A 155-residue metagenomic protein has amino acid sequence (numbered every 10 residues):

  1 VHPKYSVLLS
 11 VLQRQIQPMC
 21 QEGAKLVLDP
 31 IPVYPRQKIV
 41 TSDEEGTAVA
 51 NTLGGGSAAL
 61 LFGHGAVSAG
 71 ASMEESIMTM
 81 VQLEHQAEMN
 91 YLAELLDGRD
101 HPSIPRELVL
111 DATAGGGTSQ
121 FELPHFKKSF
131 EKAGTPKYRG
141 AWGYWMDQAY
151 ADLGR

Functional and structural regions predicted by a protein language model:
V1-R155: Glycine-rich flexible loops
